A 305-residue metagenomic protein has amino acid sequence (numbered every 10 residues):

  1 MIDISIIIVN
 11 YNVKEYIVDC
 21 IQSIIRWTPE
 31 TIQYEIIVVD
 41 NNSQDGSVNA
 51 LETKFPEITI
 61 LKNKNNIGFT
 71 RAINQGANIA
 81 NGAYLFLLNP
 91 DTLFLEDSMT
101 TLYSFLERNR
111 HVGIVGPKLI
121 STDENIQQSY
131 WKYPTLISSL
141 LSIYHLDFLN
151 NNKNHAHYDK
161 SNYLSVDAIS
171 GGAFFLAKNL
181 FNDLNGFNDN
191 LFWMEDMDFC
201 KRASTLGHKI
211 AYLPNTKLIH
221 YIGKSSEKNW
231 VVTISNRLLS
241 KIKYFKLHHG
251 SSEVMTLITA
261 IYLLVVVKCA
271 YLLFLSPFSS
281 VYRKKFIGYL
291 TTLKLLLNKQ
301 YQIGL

Functional and structural regions predicted by a protein language model:
Q22-Q33: Short, acidic, metal-binding catalytic loop of nucleotide-sugar glycosyltransferases
S23, D40-N49, N65, L95: A conserved acidic beta->alpha catalytic loop
K62-A80: Glycine-rich, basic loop-to-helix element that forms the pyrophosphate-binding segment of sugar-nucleotide handling
L85: Short aromatic/hydrophobic "clamp" motif used to bind/position activated sugar donors
L93-S129: Conserved donor NDP-sugar-binding/catalytic core segment of glycosyltransferases
P134-V166: Short, flexible, basic/aromatic active-site loop/helix in glycosyltransferases
S161, D167-G186, N190-K217: A short, conserved alpha-helix in the catalytic core of glycosyltransferases
V232-S240, S252-L305: Non-catalytic, C-terminal membrane-associated alpha-helical segments of glycosyltransferases
